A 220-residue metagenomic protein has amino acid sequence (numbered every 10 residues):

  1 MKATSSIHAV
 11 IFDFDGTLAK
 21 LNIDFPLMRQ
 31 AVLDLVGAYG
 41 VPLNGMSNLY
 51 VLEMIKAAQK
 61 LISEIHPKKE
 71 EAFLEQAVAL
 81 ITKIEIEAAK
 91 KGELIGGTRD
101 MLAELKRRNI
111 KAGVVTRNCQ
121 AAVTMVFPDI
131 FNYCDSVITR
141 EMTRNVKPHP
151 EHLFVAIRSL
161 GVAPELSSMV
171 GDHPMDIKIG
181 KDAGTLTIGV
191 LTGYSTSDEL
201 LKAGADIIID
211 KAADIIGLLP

Functional and structural regions predicted by a protein language model:
M1-H8, R99, A103-R107, Q120-P220: Asp-based, Mg2+/Mn2+-dependent phosphohydrolase catalytic module
K2-G96, A103-K111, T124: N-terminal helical cap/lid subdomain that shapes the substrate entry/recognition surface in HAD-like hydrolases
T116-N118: Conserved phosphate-coupling serine/threonine residues in phosphotransfer and NTP-handling enzymes
